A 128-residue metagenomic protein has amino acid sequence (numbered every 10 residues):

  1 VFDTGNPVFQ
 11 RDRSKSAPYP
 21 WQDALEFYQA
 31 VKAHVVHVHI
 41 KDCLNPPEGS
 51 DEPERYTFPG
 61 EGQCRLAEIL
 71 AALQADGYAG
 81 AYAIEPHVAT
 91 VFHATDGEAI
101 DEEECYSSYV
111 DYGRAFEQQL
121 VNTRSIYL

Functional and structural regions predicted by a protein language model:
V1-L128: Histidine-acidic metal/acid-base catalytic patches
